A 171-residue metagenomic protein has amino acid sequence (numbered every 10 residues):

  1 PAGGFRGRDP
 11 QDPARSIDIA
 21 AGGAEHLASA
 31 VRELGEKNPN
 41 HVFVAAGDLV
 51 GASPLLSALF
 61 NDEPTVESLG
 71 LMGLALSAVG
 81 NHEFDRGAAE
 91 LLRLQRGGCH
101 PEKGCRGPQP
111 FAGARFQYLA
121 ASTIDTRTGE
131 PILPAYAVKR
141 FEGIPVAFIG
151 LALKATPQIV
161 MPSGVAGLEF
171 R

Functional and structural regions predicted by a protein language model:
P1-R171: Acidic, metal/ion-coordinating pockets
